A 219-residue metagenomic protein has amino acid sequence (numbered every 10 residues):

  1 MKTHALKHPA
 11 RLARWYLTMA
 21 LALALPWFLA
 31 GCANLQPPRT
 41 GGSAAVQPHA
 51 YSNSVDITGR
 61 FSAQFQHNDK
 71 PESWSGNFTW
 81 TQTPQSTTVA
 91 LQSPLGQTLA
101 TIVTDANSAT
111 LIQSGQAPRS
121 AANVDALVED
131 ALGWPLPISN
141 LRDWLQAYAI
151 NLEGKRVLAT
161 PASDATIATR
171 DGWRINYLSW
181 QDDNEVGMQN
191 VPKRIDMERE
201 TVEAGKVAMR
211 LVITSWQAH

Functional and structural regions predicted by a protein language model:
T3-A20: Bacterial N-terminal signal peptides that target proteins for export
F28-G31: C-terminal motif of bacterial Sec signal peptides marking the signal peptidase cleavage site
A33-Q36: Bacterial signal peptide processing site
T40-Q64: Post-signal peptide N-terminal segment of mature Sec-exported envelope proteins
V55-A63, W74-W80, Q85-L91, A100 (+3 more regions): One face of beta-strands
S86-P135: An acidic-aromatic
G115-W173: Flexible, processing/modification-adjacent segments and terminal tails in exported/periplasmic/extracellular proteins
I150-H219: Gly/Pro-enriched, hydrophobic low-complexity segments that function as extracytoplasmic propeptides/linkers
